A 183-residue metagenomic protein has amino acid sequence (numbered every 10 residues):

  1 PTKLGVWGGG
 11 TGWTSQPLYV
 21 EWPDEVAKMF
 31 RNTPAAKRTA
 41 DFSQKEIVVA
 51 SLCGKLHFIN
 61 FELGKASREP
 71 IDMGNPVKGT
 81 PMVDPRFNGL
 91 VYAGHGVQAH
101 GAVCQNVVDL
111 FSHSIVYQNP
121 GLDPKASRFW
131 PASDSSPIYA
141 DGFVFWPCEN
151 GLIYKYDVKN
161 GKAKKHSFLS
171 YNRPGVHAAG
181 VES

Functional and structural regions predicted by a protein language model:
P1-S183: Noncatalytic, solvent-exposed loop/strand surfaces of beta-propeller-type extracellular/periplasmic domains
